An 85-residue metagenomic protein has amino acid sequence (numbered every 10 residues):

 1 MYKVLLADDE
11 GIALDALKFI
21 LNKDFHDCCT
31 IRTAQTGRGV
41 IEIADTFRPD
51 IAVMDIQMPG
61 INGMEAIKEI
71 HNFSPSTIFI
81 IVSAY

Functional and structural regions predicted by a protein language model:
M1-K3: Non-catalytic signal-transmission and effector/linker regions of two-component phosphorelay proteins
D8, D55: Active-site residues of response regulator receiver
G11-R32: Two-component/phosphorelay signaling modules centered on CheY-like receiver
T36-G39, N62-E65: Acidic catalytic/metal-coordinating carboxylates
D45-F47, E69-T77: Conserved phosphotransfer cores of two-component systems
F47-V53: Active-site beta3 strand of CheY-like receiver
M58: Receiver (REC) domain active-site loop signature in two-component systems and cognate sites in sensor histidine kinases
